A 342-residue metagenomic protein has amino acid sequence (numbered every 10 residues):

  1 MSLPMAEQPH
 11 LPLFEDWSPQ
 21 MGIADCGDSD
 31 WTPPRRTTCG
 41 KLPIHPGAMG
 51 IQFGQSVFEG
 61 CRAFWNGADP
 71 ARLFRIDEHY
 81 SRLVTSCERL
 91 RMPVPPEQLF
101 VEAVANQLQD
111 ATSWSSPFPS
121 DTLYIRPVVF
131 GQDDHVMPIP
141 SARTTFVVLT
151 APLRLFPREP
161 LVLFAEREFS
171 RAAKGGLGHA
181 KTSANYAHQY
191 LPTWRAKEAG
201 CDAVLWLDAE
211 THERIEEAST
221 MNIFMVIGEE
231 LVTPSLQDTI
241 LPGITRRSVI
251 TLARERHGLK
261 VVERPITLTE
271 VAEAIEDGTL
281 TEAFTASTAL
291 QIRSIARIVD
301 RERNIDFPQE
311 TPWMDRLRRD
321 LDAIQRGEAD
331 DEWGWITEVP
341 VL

Functional and structural regions predicted by a protein language model:
M1-Q107, D134-L342: Helix-start/capping segments and mature chain N-termini
M5, S116-F130: Extended, Lys/Arg-enriched charged tracts that mediate electrostatic binding to polyanionic substrates
P19, A111-T112, P127-Q132: Active-site loop/lid in soluble adenylation, ligation, and acyl-transfer enzymes
L99-T122: Non-catalytic accessory segments adjacent to catalytic cores
